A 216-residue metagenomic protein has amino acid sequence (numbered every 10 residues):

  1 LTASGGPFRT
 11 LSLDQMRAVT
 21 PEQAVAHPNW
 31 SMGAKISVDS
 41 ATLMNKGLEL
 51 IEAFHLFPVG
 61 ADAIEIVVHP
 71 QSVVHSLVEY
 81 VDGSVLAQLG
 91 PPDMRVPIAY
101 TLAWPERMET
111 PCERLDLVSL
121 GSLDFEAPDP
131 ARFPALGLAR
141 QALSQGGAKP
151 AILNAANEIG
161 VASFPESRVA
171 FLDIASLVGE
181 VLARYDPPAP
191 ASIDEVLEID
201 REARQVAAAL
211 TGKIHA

Functional and structural regions predicted by a protein language model:
L1-A216: Catalytic, metal-anchored helix/loop core of enzyme active sites in primary metabolism
